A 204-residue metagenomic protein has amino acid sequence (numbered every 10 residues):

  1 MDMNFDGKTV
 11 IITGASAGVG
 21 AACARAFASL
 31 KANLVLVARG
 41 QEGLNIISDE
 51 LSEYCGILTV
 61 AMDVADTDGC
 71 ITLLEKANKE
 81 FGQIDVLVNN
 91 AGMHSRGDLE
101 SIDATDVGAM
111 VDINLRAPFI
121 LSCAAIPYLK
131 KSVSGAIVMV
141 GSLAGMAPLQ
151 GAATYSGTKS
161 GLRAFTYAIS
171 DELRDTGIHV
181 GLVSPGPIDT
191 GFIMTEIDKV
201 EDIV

Functional and structural regions predicted by a protein language model:
S16-A17: Conserved glycine-rich cofactor-binding loop
L30-I47: Conserved glycine-rich Rossmann-like NAD(P)H-binding loop of the short-chain dehydrogenase/reductase
E42, A61-T72, A104: The beta1-alpha1 cofactor-binding region of Rossmann-like NAD(H)/NADP(H)-dependent oxidoreductases
D98-L99, D103-V111: Substrate-binding pocket helix/loop in short-chain dehydrogenase/reductase
S122, T158: Active-site helix of classical SDR
S142: Residue(s) in the substrate-gating loop at a strand-loop-helix junction that position the organic substrate next
S170-V204: SDR active-site lid
